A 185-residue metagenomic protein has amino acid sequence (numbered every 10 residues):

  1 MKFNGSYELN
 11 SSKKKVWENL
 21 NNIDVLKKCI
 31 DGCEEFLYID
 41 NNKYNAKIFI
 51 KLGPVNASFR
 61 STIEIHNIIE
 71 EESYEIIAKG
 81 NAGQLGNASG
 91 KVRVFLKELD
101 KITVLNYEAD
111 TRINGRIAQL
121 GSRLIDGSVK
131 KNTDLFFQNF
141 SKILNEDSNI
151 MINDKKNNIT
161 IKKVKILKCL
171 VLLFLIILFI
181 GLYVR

Functional and structural regions predicted by a protein language model:
M1-K47, T160-K165, L172-R185: Hydrophobic ligand-binding cavity/cleft-lining segments
K2-S6, K43, S58-R60, S73 (+2 more regions): Intrinsic-disorder/low-complexity, polar/charged segments enriched in Ser/Thr/Lys/Arg/Asp/Glu/Gln
G5, E34, S61-N67, G90-E98: Hydrophobic/aromatic beta-strand elements that line small-molecule binding cavities or substrate pockets in beta-rich
V16-L20, L26, I65, Y107 (+1 more regions): Hydrophobic pocket/interface hotspot
Y38-K79, L167-C169: Glycine-rich portal/gate segments that line the openings of hydrophobic small-molecule binding cavities
G80-L124: Beta-strand/loop substructures that line and gate deep hydrophobic ligand-binding cavities in soluble
N114-N153: A conserved amphipathic terminal alpha-helix motif
Q138-F174: Short, highly charged C-terminal tails/helix-capping segments
